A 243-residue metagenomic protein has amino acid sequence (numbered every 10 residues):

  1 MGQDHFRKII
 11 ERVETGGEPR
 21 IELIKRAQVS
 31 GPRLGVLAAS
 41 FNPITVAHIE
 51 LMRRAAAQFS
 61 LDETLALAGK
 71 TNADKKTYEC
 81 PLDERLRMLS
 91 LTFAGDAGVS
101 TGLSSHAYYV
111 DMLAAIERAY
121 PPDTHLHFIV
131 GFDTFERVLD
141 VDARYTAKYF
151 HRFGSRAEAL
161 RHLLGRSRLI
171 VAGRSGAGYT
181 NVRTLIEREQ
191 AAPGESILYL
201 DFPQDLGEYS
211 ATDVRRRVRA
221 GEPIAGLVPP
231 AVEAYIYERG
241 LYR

Functional and structural regions predicted by a protein language model:
M1-R243: Nucleotidyltransferase catalytic core that binds NTPs
